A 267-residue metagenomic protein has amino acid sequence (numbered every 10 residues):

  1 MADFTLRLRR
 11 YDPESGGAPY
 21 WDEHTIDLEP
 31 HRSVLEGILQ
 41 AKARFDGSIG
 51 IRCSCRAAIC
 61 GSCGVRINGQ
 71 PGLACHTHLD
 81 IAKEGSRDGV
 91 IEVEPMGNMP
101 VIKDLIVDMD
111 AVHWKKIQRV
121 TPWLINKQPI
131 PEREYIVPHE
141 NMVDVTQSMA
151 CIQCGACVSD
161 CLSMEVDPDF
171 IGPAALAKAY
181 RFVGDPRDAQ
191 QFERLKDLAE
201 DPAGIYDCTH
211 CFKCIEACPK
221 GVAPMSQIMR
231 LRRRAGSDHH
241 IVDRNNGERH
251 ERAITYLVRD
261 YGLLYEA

Functional and structural regions predicted by a protein language model:
A2, D22, I59-G61, G89: A generic structural signal for short beta-strands and their flanking turns/coil linkers
A2-H24: Eukaryote-biased recognition of intrinsically disordered, low-complexity regulatory segments
R9-Y11, E29, M96: Generic beta-structure capping elements
P19-W21, S48, S86, D201: Short, solvent-exposed coil/turn segments
W21-S33: Short, contiguous acidic and Ser/Thr-rich linear segments
R32-R44, I91-A267: Ferredoxin-type iron-sulfur electron-transfer modules in oxidoreductases and energy-metabolism complexes
A41-Q70: A basic, amphipathic helix-loop patch mediating RNA/tRNA/ribosome contacts
S62-W114: A generic, well-ordered mixed alpha/beta core segment in the N-terminal half of proteins
